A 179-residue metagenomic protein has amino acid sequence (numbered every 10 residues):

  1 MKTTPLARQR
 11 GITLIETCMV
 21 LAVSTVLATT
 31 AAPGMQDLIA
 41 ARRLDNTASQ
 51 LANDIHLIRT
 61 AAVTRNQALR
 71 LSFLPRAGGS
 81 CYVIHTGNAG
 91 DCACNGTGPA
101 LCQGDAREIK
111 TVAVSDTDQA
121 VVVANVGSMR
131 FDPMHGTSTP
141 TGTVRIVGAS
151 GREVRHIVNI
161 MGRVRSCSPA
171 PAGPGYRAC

Functional and structural regions predicted by a protein language model:
M1-R8, V26, T30-H56, T60 (+2 more regions): N-terminal helix-rich module
R10-A22: N-terminal signal-anchor/signal peptide hydrophobic helix marking the start of the first transmembrane segment
